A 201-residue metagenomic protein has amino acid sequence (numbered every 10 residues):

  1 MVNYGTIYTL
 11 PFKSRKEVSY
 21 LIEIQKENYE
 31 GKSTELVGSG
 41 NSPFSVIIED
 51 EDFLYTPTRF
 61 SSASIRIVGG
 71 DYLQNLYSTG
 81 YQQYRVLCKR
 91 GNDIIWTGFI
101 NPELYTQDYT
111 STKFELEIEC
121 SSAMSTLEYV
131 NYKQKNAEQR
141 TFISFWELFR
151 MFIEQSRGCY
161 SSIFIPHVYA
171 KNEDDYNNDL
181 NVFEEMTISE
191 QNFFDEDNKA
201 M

Functional and structural regions predicted by a protein language model:
M1-T79, T110-R150: Juxtamembrane "anchor/assembly" segments of surface/extracellular structural proteins
N3-Y4, F44-E49, Y81-Q83, T97-E103 (+1 more regions): Short amphipathic alpha-helical surface micro-motifs
E17-K26, I65, Q82-R90, S161-A170 (+1 more regions): Generic preference for hydrophobic/aromatic residues in regular secondary structure cores
G38, Q82, L87-C120: Short beta-strand and beta-hairpin "edge-sheet" elements
E51-Y55, Q74, C88, D93 (+2 more regions): Short, flexible coil/linker segments at or flanking structured domains
Y109-M201: Charged- and aromatic-enriched interaction segments used to assemble and dock large macromolecular complexes
